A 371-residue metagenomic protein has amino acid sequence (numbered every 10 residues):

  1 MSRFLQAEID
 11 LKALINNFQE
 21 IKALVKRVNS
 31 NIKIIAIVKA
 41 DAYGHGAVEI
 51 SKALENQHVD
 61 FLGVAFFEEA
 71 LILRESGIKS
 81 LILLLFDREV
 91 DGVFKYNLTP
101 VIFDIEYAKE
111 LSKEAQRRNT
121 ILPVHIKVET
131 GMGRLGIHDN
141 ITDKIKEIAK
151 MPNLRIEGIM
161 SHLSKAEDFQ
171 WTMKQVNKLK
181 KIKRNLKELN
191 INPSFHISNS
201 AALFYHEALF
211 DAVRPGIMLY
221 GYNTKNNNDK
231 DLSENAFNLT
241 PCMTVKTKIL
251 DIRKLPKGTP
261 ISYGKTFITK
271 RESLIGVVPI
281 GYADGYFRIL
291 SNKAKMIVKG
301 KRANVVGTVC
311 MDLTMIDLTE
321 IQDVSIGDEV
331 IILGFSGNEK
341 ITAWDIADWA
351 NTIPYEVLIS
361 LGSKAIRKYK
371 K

Functional and structural regions predicted by a protein language model:
S2-L11, I15, E69, R88-G92 (+2 more regions): Active-site anion/phosphate-binding pocket segments in diverse small-molecule metabolic enzymes
L5-E8, A13-I15, N29-H196: Active-site-proximal beta-alpha core segment in soluble small-molecule metabolic enzymes
N17-E20: Alpha-helical scaffold segments that flank or form the walls of functional sites
